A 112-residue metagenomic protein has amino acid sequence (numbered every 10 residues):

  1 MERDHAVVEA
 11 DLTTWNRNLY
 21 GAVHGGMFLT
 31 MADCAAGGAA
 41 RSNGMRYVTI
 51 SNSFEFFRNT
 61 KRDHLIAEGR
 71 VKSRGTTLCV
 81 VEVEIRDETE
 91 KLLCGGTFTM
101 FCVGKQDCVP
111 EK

Functional and structural regions predicted by a protein language model:
M1-G21: Catalytic strand-loop segment that frames the active site of acyl-thioester-processing enzymes
R17, G21-A22, D33, L65 (+1 more regions): Short glycine- and Lys/Arg-enriched binding-loop motifs that mark or flank ligand-binding interfaces
Y20-R41, T49: Compact, glycine-rich, soluble single-domain proteins
G37-I66, V71: Hydrophobic beta-strand-centered segment that forms part of the acyl-chain substrate-binding groove
T60-R62, I66-E68, K72-K112: HotDog/MaoC-like acyl-thioester-processing domains
